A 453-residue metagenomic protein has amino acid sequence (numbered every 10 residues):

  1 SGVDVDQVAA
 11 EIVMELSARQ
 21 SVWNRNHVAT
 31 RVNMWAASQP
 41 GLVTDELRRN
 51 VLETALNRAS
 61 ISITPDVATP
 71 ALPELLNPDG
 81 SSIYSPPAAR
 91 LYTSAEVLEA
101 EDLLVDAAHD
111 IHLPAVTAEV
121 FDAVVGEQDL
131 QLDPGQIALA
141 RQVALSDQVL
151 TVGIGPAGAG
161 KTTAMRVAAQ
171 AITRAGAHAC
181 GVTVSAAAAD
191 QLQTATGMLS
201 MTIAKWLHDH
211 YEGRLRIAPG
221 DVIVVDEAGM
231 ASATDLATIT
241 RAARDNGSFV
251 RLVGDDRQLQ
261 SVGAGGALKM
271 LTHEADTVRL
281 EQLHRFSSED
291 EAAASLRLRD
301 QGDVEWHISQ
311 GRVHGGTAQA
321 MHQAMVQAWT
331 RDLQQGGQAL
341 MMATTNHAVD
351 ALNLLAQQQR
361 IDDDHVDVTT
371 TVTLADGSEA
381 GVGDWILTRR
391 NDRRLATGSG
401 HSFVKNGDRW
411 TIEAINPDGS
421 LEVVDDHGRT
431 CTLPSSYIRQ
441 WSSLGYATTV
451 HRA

Functional and structural regions predicted by a protein language model:
S1-V149, I154-A159, T163-R174, A186: Beta->alpha loop/short-helix hinge microenvironment recognizer with preference for catalytic Tyr/His contexts
G2, A18-S21, G41, R90-V97 (+12 more regions): Hydrophobic alpha-helical scaffolding
Q20, E96, L132, Q142-A144 (+12 more regions): Replace "in large, NTP-powered and nucleic-acid-processing enzymes" with "in large, NTP-powered factors and other
W23, T30, A36-A37, A159-T162 (+7 more regions): Flexible loop/turn segments at secondary-structure boundaries
V28, L150-S309: ASCE P-loop NTPase helicase motor core
L76, L103, I111-V116, A123 (+3 more regions): Conserved helicase motor core of P-loop NTPases
T202, I386, N391, W441-A453: Conserved helicase core region in the C-terminal RecA-like lobe
R429-R439: A short macromolecule-binding patch
